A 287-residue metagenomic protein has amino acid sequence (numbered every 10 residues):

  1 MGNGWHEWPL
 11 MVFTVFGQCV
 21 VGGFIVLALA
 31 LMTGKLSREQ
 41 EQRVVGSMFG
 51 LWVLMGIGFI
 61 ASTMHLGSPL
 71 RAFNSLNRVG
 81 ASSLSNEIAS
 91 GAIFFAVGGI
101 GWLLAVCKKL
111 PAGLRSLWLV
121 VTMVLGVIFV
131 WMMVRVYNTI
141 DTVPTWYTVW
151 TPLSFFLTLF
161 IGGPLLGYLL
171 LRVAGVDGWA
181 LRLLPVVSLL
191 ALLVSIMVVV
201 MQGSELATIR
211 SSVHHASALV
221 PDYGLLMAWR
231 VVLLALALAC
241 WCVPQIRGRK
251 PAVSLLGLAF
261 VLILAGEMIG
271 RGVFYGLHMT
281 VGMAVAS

Functional and structural regions predicted by a protein language model:
M1-I57, G276-L277: N-terminal signal-anchor module of multipass membrane proteins
M1-L10, E39, T63-S85, V134-P152 (+2 more regions): Membrane-interface interhelical loops and short amphipathic "cap" helices that link adjacent transmembrane segments
T14-Q18, S90-A92, V97-G266: Long, contiguous internal "core" modules enriched in hydrophobic/ aromatic residues
L29, I57-I60, L166, L170: Alpha-helical membrane-inserting segments
M32-L36, C107, R172-V173, D177 (+2 more regions): Membrane-interface elements of multi-pass transporters and channels
G50-K109, M123-G126: Long, hydrophobic/aromatic-enriched structural stretches that serve as scaffold segments
A265-V273: Intrinsically disordered cytosolic tails
